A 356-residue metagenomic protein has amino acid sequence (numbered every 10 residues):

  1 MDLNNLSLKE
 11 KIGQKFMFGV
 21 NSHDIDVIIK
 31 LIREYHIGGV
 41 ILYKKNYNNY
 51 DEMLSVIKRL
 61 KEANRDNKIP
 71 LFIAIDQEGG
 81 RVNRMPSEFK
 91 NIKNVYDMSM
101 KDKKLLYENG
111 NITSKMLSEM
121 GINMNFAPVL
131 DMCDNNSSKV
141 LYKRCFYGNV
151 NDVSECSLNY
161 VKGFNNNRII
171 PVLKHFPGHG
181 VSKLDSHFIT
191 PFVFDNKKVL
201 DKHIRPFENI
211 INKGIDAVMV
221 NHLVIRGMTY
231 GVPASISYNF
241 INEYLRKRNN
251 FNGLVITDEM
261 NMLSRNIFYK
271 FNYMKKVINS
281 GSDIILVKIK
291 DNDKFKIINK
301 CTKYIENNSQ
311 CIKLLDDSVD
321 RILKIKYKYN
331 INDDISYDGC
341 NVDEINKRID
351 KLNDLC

Functional and structural regions predicted by a protein language model:
M1-Y35, I267-C356: Preference for extracellular/luminal or secreted protein segments
S7, G19, N46-R65, L71 (+4 more regions): Second-shell residues forming the walls of enzyme active-site clefts
K30-Y43, I112-M124: Catalytic domains of carbohydrate-active enzymes, especially glycoside hydrolases
P70, G80, N109-V140, N166: Internal glycine-rich flexible loops
F89-D102, C145-Y147: A charged helix-plus-loop insertion that forms the helical arch/lid used to bind and gate nucleic-acid substrates
M100-I122, H203, K275-N279: Alpha-helical scaffold segments that flank or form the walls of functional sites
M124-Y147, P171, H175-V193: Short glycine/serine-rich loop/turn segments
